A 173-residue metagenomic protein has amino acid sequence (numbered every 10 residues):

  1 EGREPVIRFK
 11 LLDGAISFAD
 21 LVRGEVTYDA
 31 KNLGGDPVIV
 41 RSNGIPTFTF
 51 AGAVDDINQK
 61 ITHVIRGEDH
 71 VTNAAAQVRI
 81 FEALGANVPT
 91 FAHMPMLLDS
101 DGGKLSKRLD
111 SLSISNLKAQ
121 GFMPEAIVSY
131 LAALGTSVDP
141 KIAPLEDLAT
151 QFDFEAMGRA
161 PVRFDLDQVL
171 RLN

Functional and structural regions predicted by a protein language model:
E1-L105, S113: Active-site cores that bind ATP or allylic diphosphates and position pyrophosphate for catalysis
T72, L84-N173: Catalytic adenosine-cofactor/nucleotide-binding cores of aminoacyl-tRNA synthetases and other
